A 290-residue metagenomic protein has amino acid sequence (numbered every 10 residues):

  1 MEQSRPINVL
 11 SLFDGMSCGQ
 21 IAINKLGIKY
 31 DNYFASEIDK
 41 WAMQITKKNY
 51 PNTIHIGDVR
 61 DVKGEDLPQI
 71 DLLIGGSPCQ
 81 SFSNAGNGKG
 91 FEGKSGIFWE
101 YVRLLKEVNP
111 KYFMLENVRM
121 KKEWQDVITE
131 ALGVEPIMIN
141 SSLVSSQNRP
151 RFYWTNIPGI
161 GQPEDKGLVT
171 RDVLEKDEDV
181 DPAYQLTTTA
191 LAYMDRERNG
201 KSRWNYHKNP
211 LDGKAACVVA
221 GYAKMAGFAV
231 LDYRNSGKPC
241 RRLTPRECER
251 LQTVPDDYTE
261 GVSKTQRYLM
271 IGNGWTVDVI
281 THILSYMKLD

Functional and structural regions predicted by a protein language model:
E2, V62-L72, S77-R241: Class I S-adenosyl-L-methionine
S4-V9: Extreme N-terminal starter segment of soluble prokaryotic enzymes
L12-S17: Class I SAM-dependent methyltransferase "Motif I" SAM/SAH-binding loop
N32-F34: Short beta-strand element of Class I
D39: Conserved SAM/SAH-binding beta-strand->alpha-helix loop
T46: Conserved SAM-binding loop
N52-D58: Conserved SAM-binding strand-loop segment of SAM-dependent methyltransferases
